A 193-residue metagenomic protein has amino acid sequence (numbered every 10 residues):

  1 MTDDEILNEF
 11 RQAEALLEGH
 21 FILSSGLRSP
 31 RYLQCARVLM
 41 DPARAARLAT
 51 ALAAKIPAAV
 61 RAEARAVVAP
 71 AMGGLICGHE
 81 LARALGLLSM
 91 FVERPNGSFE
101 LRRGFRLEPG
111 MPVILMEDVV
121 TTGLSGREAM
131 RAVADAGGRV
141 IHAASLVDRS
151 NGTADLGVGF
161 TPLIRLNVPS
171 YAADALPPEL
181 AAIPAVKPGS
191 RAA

Functional and structural regions predicted by a protein language model:
M1-A193: PRPP-associated nucleotide enzymes
